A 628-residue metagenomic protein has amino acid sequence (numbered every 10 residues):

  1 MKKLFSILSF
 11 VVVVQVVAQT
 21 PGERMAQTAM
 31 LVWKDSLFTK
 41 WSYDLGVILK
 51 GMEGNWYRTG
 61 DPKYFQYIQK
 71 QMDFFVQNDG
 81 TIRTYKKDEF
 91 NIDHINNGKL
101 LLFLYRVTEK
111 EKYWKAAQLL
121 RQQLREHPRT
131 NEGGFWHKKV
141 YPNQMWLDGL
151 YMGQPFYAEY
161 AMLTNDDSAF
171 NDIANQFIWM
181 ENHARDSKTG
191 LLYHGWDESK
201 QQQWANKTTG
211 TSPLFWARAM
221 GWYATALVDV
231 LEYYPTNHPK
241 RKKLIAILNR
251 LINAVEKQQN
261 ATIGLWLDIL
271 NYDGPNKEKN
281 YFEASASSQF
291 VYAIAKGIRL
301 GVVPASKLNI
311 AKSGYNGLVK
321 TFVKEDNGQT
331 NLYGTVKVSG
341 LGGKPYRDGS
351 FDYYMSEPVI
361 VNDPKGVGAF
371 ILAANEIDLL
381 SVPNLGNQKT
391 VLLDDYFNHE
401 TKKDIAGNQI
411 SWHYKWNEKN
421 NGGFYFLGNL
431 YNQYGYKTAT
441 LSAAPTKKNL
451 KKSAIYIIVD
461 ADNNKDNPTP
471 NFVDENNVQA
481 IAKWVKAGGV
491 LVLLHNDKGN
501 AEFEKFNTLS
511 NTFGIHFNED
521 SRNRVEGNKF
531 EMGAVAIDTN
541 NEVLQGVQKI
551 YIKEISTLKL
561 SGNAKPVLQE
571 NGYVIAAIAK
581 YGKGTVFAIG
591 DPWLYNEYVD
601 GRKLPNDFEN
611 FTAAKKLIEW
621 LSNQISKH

Functional and structural regions predicted by a protein language model:
L4, F10-V11, T20-G46, G54-L100 (+6 more regions): CBM-like carbohydrate-recognition segments
V16-A18: Boundary at the C-terminal end of the N-terminal hydrophobic targeting segment
P21-M25, D44, Y64, I68-Q71 (+17 more regions): Stable alpha-helical elements in mature extracytoplasmic
T28, G54, F74-Q77, L119 (+9 more regions): Alpha-helical scaffold segments in carbohydrate-active enzymes
Q66, Q77-A205, T211-P213, K324 (+2 more regions): Extended ligand-binding groove/face enriched in aromatic
Y160-N171, V230-K242, G297-A305: Inter-helical turn/loop segments and adjacent helix faces that build the functional surface of alpha-helical bundle
A224-D273: Oxyanion-binding "anion nests"
V382-H628: Short, surface-exposed patches at the edges or C-terminal ends of soluble domains, predominantly
